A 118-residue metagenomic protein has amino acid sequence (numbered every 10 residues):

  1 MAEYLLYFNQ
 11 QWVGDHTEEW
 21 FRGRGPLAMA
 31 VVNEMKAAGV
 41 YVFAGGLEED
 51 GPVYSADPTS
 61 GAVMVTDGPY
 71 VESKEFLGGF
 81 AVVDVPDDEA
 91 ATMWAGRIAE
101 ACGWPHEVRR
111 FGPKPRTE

Functional and structural regions predicted by a protein language model:
M1-E118: Conserved, structured core segments of small domains
